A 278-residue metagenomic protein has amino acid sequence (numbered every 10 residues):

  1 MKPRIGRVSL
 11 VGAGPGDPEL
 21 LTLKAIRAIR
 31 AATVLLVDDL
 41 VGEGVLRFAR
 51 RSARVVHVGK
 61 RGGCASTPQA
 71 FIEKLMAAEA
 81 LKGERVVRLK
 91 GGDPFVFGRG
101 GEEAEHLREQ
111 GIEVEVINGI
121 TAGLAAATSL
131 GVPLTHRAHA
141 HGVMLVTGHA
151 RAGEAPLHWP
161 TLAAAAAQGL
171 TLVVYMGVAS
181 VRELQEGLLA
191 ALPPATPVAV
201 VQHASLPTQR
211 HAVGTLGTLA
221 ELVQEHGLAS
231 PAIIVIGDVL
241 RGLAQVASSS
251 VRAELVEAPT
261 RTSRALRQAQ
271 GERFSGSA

Functional and structural regions predicted by a protein language model:
M1-P18, L23-I120, A125, A220: Class I S-adenosyl-L-methionine
K2-L10, L81-V86, G142, T147-S249 (+1 more regions): A contiguous loop/helix-start segment that scaffolds small-molecule binding in enzyme catalytic cores
A25-I26, G63, G101-E102, S129 (+5 more regions): Short capping/connector residues at structural and topological boundaries
F48, S129-L130, G187: Residue-level signal for well-ordered alpha-helical positions
A53-K60, G111-E115, L134-H141, P193-V200: Short hydrophobic/aromatic-enriched beta-strand-loop microsegments
R54-P68, H136-H149, L172-V173: Acidic/glycine-enriched edge-of-secondary-structure segments
D93-Q168, A212-V213: Class I SAM-dependent methyltransferase SAM-binding "motif I" and its flanking Rossmann-like core
A247-A278: Intrinsic disorder/low-complexity segments
